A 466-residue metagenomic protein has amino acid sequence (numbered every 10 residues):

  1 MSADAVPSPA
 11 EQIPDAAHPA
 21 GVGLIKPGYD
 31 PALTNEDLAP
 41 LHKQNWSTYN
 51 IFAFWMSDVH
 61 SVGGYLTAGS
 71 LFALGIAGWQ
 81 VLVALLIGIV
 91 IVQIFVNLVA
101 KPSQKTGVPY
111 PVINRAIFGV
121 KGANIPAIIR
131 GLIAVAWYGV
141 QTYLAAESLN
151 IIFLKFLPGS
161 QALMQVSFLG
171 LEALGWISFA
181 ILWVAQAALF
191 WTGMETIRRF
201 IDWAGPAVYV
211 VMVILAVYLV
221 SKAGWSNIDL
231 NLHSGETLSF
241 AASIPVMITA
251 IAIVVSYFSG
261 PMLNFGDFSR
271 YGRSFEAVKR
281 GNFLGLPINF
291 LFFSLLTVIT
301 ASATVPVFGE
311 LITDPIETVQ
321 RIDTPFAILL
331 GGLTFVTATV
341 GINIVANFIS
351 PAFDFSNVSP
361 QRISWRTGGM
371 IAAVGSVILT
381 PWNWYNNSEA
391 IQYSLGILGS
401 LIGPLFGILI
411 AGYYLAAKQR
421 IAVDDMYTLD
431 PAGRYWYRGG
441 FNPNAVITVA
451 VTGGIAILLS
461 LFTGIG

Functional and structural regions predicted by a protein language model:
S2-G78, M212-S226, L238-I251, R270-A277: Membrane-interface "cap" regions at the ends of multi-pass membrane proteins
T48-Y65, S178-A185, A216-A223, S234-T300 (+2 more regions): Hydrophobic, membrane-embedded alpha-helices of multi-pass small-molecule transporters
G63-G64, I87-F95, I129-Q141, P206-K222 (+3 more regions): Selective recognition of specific alpha-helical transmembrane segments in multi-pass small-molecule
F72-G75, A100-K101, I117, I125 (+5 more regions): Membrane-water interface regions at transmembrane-helix termini and the short interhelical loops of multi-pass membrane
A127, L154-W191, P206-L215, M247-F265 (+3 more regions): Transmembrane alpha-helical segments of multi-pass small-molecule transport proteins
I129, V140, A146, I177-K222 (+3 more regions): Membrane-interface loop-to-helix entry segments
T142, A146-K155, A207-S234, Y257 (+3 more regions): Hydrophobic alpha-helical segments and their helix-loop junctions in multi-pass secondary transporters
L405-G466: C-terminal membrane-solvent junction of multi-pass transporters and transport-like membrane proteins
